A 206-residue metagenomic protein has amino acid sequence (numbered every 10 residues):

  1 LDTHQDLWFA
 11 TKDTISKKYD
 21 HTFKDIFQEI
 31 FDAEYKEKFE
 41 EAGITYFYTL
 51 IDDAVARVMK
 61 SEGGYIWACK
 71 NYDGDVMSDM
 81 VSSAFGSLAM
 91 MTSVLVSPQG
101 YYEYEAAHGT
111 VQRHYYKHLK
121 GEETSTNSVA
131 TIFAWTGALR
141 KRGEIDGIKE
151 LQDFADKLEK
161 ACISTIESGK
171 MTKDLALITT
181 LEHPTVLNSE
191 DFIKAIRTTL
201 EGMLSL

Functional and structural regions predicted by a protein language model:
L1-I51: Glycine-rich phosphate/diphosphate-binding loop of Rossmann-like nucleotide-binding domains
D6-I15, T136-K141, A176: Short glycine-rich or small-residue beta-strand-to-loop segments that form or flank ligand, phosphate, metal/Fe-S
I15, D52-V55, D73-D75: Short, catalytically relevant binding-site loops at active-site mouths
S16-F27, M59-I66, Y72, S82 (+2 more regions): Short glycine/threonine-rich loop-to-helix capping motif typified by GTGT followed within a few residues by an Asp-Pro
I26-I30, A134, A195: Amphipathic alpha-helical segments that form well-ordered structural scaffolds and often line/cohere around active
T45-Y46, I51-K60, G64: A glycine- and small/hydrophobic-rich beta-loop-beta segment that serves as a flexible "lid/hinge" or phosphate-binding
V58-K157, S164-T165: Glycine-rich phosphate/nucleotide-binding loop
K120-T126, E144-L206: Internal helix-turn-beta structural module
